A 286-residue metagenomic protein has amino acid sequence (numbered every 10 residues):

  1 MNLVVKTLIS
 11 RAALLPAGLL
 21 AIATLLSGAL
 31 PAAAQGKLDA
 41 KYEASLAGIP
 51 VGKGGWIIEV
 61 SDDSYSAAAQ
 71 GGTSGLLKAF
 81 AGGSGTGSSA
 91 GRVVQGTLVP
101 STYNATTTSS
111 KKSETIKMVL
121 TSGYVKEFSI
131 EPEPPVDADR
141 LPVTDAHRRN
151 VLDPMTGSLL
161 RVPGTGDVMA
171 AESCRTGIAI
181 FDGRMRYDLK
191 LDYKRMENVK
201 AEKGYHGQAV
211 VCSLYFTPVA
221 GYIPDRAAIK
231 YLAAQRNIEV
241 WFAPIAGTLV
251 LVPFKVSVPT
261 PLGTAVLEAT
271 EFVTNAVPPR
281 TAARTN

Functional and structural regions predicted by a protein language model:
N2-L19: Bacterial N-terminal signal peptides that target proteins for export
L20-P31: C-terminal segment of classical bacterial N-terminal signal peptides
L30, D137-L141, A282-N286: Intrinsically disordered, low-complexity linkers and terminal tails enriched in Pro/Gly and often acidic or mixed-charge
A34-S122, G166-N286: Acidic, serine/threonine-rich low-complexity disordered tracts
T106-T108, K112-M155: Internal, conserved structured core segments that host functional sites
